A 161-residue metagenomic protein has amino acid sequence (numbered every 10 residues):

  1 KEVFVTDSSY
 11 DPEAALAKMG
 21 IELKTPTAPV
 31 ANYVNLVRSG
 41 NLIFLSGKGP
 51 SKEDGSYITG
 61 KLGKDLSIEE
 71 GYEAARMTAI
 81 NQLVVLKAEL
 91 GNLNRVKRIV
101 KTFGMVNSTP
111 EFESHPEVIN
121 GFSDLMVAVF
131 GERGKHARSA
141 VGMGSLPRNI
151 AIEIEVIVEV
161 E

Functional and structural regions predicted by a protein language model:
V3-E161: Short, polar/acidic, helix-capping and beta-turn segments at strand->helix junctions that line the mouths
